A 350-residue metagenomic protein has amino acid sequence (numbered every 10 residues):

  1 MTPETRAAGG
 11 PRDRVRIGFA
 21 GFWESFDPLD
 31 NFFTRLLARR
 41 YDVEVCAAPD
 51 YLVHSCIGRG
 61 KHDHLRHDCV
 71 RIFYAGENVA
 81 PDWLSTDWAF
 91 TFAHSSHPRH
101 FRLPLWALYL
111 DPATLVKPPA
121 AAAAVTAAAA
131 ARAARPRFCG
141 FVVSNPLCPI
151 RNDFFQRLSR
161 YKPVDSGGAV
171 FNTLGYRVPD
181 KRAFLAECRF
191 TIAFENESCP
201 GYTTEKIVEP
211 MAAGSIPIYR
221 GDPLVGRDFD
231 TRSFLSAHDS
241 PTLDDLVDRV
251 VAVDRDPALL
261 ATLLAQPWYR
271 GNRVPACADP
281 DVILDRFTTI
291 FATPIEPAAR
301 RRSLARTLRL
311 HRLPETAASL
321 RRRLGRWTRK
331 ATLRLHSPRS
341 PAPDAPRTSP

Functional and structural regions predicted by a protein language model:
T2-F73, V79-G167, L174-V178, R182-T191 (+1 more regions): Pol beta-like nucleotidyltransferase catalytic core
F194-E195: Short Ser/Thr-rich beta->loop micro-motif in glycosyltransferases that lines and helps position the nucleotide-sugar
